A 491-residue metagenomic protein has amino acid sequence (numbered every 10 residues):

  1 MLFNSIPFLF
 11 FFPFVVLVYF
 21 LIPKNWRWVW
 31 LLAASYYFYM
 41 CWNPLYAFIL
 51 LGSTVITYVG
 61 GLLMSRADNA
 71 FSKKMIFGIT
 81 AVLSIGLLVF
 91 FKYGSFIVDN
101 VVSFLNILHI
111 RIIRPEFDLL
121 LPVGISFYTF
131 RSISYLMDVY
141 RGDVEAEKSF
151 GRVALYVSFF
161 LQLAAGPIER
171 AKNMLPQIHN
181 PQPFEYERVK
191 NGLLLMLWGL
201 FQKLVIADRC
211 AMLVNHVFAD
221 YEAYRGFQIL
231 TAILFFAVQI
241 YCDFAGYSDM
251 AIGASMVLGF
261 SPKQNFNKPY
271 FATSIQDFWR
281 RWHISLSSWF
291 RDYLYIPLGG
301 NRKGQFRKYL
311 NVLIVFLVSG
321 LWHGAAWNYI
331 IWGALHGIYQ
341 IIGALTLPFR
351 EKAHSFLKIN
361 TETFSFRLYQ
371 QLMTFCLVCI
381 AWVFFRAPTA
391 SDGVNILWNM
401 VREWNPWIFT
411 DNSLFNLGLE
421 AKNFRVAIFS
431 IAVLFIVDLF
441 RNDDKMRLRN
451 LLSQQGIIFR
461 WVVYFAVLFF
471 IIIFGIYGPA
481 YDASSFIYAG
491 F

Functional and structural regions predicted by a protein language model:
M1-G490: Membrane-embedded transmembrane alpha-helical bundles that form the catalytic cores of multi-pass lipid-modifying
